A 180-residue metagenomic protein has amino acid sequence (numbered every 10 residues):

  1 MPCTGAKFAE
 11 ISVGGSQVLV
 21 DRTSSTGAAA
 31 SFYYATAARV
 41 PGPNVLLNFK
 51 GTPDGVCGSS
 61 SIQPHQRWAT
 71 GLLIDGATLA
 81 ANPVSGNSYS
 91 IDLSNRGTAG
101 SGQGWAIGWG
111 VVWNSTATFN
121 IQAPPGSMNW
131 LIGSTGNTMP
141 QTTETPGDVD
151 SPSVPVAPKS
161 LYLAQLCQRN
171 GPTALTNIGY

Functional and structural regions predicted by a protein language model:
M1-C3, G14-A30, Y34-T36, V40-V56 (+4 more regions): Right-handed parallel beta-helix
K7-F8: The substrate-binding groove and active-site-proximal loops of carbohydrate-active enzymes, especially glycoside
Q63-Y180: Extracellular beta-rich repeat passengers
